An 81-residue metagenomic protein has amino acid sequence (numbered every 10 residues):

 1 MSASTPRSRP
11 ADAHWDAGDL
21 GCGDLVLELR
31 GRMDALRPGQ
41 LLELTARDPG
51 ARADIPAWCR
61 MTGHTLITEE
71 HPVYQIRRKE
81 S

Functional and structural regions predicted by a protein language model:
M1-S81: Domain-level signature for proteins that mediate thiol-based redox and metal-cofactor handling
